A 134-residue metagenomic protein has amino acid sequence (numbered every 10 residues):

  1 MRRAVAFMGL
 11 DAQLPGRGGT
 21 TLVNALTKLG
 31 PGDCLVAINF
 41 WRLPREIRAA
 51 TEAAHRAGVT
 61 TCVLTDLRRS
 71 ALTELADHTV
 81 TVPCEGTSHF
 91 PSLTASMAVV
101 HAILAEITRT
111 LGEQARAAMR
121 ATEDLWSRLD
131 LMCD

Functional and structural regions predicted by a protein language model:
M1-A98, A105-R109: Glycine-rich phosphate-binding loops that contact phosphosugars or nucleotide phosphates
E113-D134: A short, charged, Gly/Pro-tolerant segment at domain boundaries
